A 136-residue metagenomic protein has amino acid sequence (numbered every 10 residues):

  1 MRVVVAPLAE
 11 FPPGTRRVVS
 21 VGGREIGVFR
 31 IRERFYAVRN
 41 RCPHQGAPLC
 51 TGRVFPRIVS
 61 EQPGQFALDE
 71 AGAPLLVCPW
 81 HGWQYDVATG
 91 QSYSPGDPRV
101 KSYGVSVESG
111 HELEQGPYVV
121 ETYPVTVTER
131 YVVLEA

Functional and structural regions predicted by a protein language model:
M1-L8: Short amphipathic
F11: Extracytoplasmic c-type cytochrome modules immediately beyond a signal peptide or single-pass transmembrane anchor
G14-V133: Rieske [2Fe-2S] iron-sulfur-binding domain
